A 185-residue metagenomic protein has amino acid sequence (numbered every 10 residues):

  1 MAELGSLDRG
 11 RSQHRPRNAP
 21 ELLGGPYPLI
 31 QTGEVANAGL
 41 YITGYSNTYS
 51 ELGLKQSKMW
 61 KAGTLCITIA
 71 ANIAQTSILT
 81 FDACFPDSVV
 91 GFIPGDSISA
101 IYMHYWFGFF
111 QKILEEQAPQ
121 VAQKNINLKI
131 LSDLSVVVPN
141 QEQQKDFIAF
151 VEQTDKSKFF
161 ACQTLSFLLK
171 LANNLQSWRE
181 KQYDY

Functional and structural regions predicted by a protein language model:
M1-S12, D133-Y185: Non-catalytic DNA-recognition/assembly elements of restriction-modification systems
A2-P20, G33-A62, T80: Sequence-specific dsDNA recognition surfaces
R11, I69-N72, A83-V90, Q120-K145: A short glycine-rich beta-alpha junction/loop motif
N18-E21, G63, A122-N125, T164-K170: Juxtamembrane/interface motifs at transmembrane-helix termini
G25: Conserved catalytic motifs of the protein kinase core domain
Q31-T32, S46-G108: A short beta-sheet element
